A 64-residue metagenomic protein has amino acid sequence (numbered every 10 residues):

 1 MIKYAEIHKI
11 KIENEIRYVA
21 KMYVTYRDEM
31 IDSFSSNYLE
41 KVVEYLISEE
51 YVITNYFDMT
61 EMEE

Functional and structural regions predicted by a protein language model:
I2-K11, S48-E64: Short, mixed-charge low-complexity intrinsically disordered segments
Y4-M30: Short aromatic-glycine-(Arg/Gly/Cys) micro-motifs in beta-strand/loop hairpins
E15, V42-E44, M59-E61: Residues in flexible loops and secondary-structure boundaries
Y23-E29, S33-N55: A short, charged, amphipathic alpha-helix used as a generic interaction element across diverse proteins
